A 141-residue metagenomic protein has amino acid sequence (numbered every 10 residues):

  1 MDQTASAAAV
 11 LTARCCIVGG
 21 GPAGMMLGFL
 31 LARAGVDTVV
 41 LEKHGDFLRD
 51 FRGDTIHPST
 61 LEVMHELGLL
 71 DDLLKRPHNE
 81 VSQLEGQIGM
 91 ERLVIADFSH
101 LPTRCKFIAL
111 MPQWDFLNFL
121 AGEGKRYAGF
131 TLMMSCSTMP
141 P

Functional and structural regions predicted by a protein language model:
S6-A23: Beta1/beta-strand and adjacent pyrophosphate-binding region of the FAD-binding site in flavoprotein oxidoreductases
C16-V18, A32-R52: Glycine-rich FAD pyrophosphate-binding loop
M26: Conserved SAM/SAH-binding loop-helix junction of Class I S-adenosyl-L-methionine-dependent methyltransferases
R52, H57-K125: Active-site-adjacent segment of FAD-dependent monooxygenases/related oxidoreductases
F130-T131: Short, conserved active-site loop motifs that form the nucleotide-linked donor/cofactor pocket
M134-P141: A conserved short coil-to-beta-strand element within the FAD-binding core of flavoproteins
